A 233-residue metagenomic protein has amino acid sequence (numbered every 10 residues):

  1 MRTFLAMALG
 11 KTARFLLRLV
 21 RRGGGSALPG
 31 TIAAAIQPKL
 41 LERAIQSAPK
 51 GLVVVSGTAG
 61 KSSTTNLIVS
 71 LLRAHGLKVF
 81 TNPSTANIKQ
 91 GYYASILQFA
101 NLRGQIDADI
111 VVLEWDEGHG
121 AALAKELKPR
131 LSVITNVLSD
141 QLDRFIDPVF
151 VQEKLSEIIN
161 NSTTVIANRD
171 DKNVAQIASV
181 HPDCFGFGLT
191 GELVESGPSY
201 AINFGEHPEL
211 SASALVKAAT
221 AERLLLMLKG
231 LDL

Functional and structural regions predicted by a protein language model:
M1-S56, L71-H75, Q90-A100, L228: Short, basic phosphate-binding NTP loop
G25, T81-I88: Active-site nucleophile and cofactor-binding loops and adjacent substrate-binding regions of central metabolic enzymes
K50, D107, V133-I134, L138-L233: Acidic, Mg2+-coordinating active-site environments of NTP-dependent enzymes
K61-L67, K89-G91, H119: Short glycine/serine/threonine-rich phosphate/pyrophosphate-binding segments that cradle anionic phosphate groups
S63-P83: A conserved segment at the C-terminal end of the G1
V79-P83, L113, I166-N168, G186-F187: General beta-strand structural signal in soluble alpha/beta enzymes
A86-Q90, D116-H119, F150, K172-N173: Short acidic loop-to-helix transition motifs that present clustered carboxylates
G91-I134: Conserved nucleotide-sensing/catalytic segment adjacent to the nucleotide-binding pocket in NTP-handling enzymes
